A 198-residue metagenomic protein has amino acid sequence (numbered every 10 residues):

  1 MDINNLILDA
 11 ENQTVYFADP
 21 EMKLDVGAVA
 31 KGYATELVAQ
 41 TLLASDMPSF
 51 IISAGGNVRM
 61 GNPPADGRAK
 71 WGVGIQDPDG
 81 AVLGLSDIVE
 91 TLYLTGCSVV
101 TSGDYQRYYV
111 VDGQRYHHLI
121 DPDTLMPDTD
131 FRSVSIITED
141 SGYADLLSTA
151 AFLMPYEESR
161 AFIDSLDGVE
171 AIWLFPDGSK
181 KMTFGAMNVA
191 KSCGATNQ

Functional and structural regions predicted by a protein language model:
M1-Q198: Mature catalytic core of soluble alpha/beta enzymes
